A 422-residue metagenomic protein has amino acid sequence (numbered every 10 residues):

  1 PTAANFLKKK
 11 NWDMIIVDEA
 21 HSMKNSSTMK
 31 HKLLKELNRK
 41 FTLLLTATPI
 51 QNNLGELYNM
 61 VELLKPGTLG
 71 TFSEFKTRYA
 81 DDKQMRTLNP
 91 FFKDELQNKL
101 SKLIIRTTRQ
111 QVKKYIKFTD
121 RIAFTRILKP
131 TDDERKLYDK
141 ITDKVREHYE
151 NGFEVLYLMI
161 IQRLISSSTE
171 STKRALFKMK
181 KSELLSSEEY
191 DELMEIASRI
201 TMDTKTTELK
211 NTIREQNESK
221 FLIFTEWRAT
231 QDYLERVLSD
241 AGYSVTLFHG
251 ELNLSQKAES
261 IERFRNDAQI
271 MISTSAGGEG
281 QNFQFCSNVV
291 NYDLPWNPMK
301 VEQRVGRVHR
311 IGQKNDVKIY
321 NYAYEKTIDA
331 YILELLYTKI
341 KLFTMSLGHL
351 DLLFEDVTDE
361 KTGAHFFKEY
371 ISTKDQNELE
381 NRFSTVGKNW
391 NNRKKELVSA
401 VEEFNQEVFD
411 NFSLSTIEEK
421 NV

Functional and structural regions predicted by a protein language model:
P1-N11, T28: Conserved helix/coil segment N-terminal to the catalytic DExD/H
P1-T2, F264-E279: Conserved two-lobed SF2 helicase motor
N11, K117-D132, I160-I270: Conserved Helicase C-terminal RecA-like lobe
N11-W12, N59, N282-D293, K318-N321: A short beta-strand element within the Helicase C-terminal
M14, S22, H31-Q111, E154 (+3 more regions): Conserved P-loop NTPase motor "coupling/switch" region that bridges the ATPase
D18-E19, Y292: Walker B catalytic acidic pair
P298-N315: Conserved SF2 helicase motif VI
N315-V422: C-terminal accessory region of SF2 helicases/translocases
